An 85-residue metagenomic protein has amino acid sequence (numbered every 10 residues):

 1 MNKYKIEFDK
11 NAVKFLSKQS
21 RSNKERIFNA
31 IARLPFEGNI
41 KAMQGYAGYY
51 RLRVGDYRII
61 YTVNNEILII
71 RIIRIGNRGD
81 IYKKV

Functional and structural regions predicted by a protein language model:
M1-R53, N65-L68, G79-V85: Basic, Lys/Arg-enriched alpha-helical interface segments
D56: Glycine-rich phosphate-binding loop
I59: NAD-dependent ADP-ribosyltransferases
T62: Conserved Hanks-type protein kinase catalytic core
G76: Residues forming the ATP-binding cleft of Hanks-type serine/threonine protein kinase domains
